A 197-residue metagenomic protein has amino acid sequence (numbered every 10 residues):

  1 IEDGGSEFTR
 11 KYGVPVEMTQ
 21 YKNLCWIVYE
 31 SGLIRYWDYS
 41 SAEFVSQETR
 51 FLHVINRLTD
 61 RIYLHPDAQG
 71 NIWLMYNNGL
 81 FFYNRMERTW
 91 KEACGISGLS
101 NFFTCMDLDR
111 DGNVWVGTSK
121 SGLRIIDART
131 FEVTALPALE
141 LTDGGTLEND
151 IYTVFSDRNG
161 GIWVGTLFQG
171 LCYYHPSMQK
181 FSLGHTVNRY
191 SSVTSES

Functional and structural regions predicted by a protein language model:
I1-S197: Carboxylate-rich, polar loop motifs that coordinate divalent cations or form catalytic acidic clusters
